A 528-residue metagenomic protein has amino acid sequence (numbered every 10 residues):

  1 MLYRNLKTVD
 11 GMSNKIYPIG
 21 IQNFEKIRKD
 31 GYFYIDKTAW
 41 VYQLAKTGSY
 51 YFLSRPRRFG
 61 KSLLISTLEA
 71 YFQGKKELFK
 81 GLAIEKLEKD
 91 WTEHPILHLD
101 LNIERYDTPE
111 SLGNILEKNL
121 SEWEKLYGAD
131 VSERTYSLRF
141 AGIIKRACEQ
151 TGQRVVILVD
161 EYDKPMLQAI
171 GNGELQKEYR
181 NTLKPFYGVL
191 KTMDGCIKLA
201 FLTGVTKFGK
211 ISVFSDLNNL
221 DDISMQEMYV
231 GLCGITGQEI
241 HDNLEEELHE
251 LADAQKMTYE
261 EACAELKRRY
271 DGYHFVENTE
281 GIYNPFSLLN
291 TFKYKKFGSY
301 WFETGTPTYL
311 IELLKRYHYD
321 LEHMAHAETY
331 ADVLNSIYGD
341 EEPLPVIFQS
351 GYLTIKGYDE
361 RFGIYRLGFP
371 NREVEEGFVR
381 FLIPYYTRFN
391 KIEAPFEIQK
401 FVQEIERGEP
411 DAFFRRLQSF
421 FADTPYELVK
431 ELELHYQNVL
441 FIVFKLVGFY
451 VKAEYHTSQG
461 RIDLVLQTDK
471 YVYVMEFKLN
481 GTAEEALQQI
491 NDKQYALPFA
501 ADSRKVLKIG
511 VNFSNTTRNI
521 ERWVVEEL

Functional and structural regions predicted by a protein language model:
L2-L432, V447: Phosphate-binding site recognition
R146-T151, V443-D469: Active-site metal-binding core of divalent-cation-utilizing nuclease and nuclease-like domains
V156, Y471-Y473, L507: Structural motif
Q176-N181, L479-A496: Mg2+/Mn2+-dependent nuclease catalytic core
F186-M193, P345-L353, F441-K445, F449 (+1 more regions): Metal-dependent nuclease catalytic cores in nucleic-acid-processing enzymes, especially RNase H-like/related
L440, I462-L479, K493: Conserved catalytic cores of phosphodiester-cleaving nucleases, focusing on short active-site segments
P498, D502-L528: Domain-level recognition of nuclease-like catalytic cores that cleave nucleotide substrates
